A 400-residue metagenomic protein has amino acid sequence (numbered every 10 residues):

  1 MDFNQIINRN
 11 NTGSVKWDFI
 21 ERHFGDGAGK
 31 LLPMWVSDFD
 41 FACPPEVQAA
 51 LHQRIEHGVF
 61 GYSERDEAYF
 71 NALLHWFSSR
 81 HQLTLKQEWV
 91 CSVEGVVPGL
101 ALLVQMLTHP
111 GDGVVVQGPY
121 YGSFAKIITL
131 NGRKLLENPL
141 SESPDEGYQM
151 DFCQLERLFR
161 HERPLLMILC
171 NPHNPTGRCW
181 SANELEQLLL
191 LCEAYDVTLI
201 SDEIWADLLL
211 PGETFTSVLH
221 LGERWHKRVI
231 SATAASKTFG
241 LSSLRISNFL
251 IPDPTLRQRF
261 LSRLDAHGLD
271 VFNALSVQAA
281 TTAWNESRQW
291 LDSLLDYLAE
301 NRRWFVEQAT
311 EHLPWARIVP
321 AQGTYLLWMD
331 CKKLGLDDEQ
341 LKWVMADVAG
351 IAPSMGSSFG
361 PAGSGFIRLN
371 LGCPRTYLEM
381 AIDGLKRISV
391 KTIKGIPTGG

Functional and structural regions predicted by a protein language model:
D2-G95, L102, N285-E286, G400: N-terminal small-domain helix-loop-helix segment of the aminotransferase-like
A49, E223-A299, E307-Q308, S389: Conserved core segment of the aminotransferase class I/II
F60-L190, D207-L208, G212-R224, I230: Conserved core of the PLP fold type I
V116, E137, S201, P353-M355: Hydrophobic residues in well-ordered beta-strands that form the structural core
N131, E162, A194-Y195, W225 (+2 more regions): Helix C-cap/helix->beta junction micro-motif
T281, Y297-V306, I318-C331: Conserved glycine-rich beta-strand-loop-beta hairpin in the small C-terminal domain of fold type I
G335, V344-P353, F359-G400: PLP-dependent enzyme catalytic core of the Aspartate aminotransferase-like
